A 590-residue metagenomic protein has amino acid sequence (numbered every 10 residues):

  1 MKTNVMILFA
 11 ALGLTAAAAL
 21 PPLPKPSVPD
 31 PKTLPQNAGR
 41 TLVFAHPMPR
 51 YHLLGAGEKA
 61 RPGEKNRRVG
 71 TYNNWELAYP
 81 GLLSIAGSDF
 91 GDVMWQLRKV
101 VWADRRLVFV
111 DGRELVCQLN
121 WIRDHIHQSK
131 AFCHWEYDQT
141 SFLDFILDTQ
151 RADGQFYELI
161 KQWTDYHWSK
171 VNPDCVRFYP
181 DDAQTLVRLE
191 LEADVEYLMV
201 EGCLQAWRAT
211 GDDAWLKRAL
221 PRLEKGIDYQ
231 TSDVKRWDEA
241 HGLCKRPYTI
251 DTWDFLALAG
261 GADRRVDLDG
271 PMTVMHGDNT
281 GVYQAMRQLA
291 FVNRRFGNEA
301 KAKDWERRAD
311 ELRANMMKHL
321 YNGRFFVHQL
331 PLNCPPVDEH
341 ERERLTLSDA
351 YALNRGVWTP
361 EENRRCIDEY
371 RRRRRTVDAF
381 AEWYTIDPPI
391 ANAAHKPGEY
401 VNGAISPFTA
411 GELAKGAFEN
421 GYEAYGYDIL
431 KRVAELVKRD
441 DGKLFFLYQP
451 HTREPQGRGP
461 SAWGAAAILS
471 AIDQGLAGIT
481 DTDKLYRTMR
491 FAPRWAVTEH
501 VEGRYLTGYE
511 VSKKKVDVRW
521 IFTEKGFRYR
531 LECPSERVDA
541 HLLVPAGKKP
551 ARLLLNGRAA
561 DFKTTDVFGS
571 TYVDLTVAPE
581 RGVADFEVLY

Functional and structural regions predicted by a protein language model:
M1-V5: Positively charged n-region of N-terminal signal peptides that target proteins for export
M6-A16: Bacterial N-terminal signal peptides
P22-E64, V69-A78, S84, G91-M94 (+11 more regions): Catalytic cores of carbohydrate-active enzymes
L34-L42, Q118-R246, M275-N279, Y283 (+4 more regions): Aromatic-rich carbohydrate-recognition surfaces in CAZymes
Y79-A86, D92-I122, I126-K130: Asp/Glu-centered strand-loop micro-motifs enriched in Gly/Pro and often flanked by an aromatic residue
F109-H125, E158-L191, E239-P271, G323-A350 (+2 more regions): Carbohydrate-binding/catalytic loop surfaces
E412-Y590: Non-catalytic C-terminal accessory modules of carbohydrate-active enzymes
